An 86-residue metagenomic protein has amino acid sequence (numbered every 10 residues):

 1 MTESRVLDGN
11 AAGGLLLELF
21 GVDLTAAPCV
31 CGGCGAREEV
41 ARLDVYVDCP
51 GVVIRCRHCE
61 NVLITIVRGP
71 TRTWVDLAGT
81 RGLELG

Functional and structural regions predicted by a protein language model:
T2-S4: Cys/His-rich zinc-coordinating "finger" modules and their low-complexity flanking regions in eukaryotic trafficking
D8-G21, A36-R42: Short Cys/His-rich Zn2+-coordinating modules
C31-C34, C56-C59: Short cysteine-rich clusters marking metal-coordination/redox-active sites
E38-V45, I66-G69: Short Cys/His-rich "knuckle" micro-motifs
D44-V53: Short linker/helix segments within small regulatory modules
H58-W74, L85: Short metal-binding segments enriched for Cys and/or His
T80-G86: Extended interfacial segments that mediate partner engagement and assembly in macromolecular machines
